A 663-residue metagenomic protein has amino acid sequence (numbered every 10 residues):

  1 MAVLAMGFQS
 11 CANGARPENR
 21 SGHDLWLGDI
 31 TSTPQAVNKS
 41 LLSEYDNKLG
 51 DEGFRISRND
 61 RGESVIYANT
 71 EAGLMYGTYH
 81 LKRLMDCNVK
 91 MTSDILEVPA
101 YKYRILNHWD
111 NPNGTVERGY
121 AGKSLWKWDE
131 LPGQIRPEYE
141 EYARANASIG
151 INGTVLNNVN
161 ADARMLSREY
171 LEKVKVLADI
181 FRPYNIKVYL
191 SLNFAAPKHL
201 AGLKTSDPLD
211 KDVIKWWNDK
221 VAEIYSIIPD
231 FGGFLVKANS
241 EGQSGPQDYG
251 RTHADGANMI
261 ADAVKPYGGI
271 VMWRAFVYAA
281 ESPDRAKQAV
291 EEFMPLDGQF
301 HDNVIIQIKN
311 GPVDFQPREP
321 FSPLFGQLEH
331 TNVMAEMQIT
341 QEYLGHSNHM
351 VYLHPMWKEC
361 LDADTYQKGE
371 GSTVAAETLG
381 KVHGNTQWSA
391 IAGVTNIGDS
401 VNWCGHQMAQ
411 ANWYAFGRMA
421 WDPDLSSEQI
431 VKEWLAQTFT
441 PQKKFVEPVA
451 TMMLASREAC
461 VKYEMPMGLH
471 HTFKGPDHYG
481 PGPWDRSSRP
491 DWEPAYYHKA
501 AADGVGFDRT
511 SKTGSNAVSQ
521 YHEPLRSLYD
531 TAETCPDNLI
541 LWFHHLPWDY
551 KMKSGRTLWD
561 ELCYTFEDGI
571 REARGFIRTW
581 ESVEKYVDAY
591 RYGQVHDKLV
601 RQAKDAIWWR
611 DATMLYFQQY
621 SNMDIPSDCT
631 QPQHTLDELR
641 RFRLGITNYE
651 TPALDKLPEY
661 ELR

Functional and structural regions predicted by a protein language model:
M1, W26-T33, Y67-N69, D110 (+3 more regions): Structural motif
M6-R16: Bacterial Sec-dependent signal peptides at the C-terminal "C-region" and cleavage site
G7, L81-N88, I227, A263-Y267 (+4 more regions): Structured segments of extracytoplasmic/periplasmic soluble domains in secreted or envelope-associated proteins
E18, L42-L235, K265, Y352: Feature activates predominantly on carbohydrate-active enzymes
N19-P34, S93, T451-A455, V461: Acidic helix-start/capping segments at beta-turn-to-alpha-helix junctions
T33-A36, L74-M75, N113-E117, F315-Q316 (+1 more regions): Short, solvent-exposed loop/turn elements at domain surfaces
E130, R168, G202-K432, T438 (+1 more regions): Catalytic-core regions of glycoside hydrolase
S372-R663: Catalytic domains of carbohydrate-active enzymes that cleave complex glycans
